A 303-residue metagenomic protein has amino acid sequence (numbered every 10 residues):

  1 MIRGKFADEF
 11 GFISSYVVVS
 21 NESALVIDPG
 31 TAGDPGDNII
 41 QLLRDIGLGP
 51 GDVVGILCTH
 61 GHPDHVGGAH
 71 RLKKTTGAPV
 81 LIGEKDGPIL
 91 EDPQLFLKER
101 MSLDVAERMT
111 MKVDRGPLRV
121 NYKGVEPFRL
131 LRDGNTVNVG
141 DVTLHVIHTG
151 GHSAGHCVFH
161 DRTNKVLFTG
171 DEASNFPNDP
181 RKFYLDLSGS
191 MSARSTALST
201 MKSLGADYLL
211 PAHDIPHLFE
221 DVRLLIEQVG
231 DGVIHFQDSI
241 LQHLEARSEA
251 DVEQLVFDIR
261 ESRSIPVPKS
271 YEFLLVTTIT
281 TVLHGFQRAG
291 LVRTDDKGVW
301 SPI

Functional and structural regions predicted by a protein language model:
M1-I46, P50, V158-D171, N175: Conserved beta-strand hairpin/beta-sheet module of binuclear metal-dependent hydrolase folds, prominently
D8-G11, L131, G150-S153: A short catalytic or substrate-binding loop motif that flags glycine-/basic-rich loops and adjacent residues that bind
V17, E22, V53-V54, G67 (+11 more regions): A structural signal for the main folded, soluble domain(s) of proteins
V17-V19, N138, H145, V158-H160 (+2 more regions): Short, well-ordered beta-strand micro-motif
A24, T31-G33, T143-G232, Q237: Metallo-beta-lactamase
P35-G36, R44-V137: Active-site HxH/HxHxD metal-binding segment of metal-dependent hydrolases
T59-H65, G83, H152, H156 (+2 more regions): Histidine-centered divalent metal-coordination motifs
Q242-I303: C-terminal regulatory/interaction regions
